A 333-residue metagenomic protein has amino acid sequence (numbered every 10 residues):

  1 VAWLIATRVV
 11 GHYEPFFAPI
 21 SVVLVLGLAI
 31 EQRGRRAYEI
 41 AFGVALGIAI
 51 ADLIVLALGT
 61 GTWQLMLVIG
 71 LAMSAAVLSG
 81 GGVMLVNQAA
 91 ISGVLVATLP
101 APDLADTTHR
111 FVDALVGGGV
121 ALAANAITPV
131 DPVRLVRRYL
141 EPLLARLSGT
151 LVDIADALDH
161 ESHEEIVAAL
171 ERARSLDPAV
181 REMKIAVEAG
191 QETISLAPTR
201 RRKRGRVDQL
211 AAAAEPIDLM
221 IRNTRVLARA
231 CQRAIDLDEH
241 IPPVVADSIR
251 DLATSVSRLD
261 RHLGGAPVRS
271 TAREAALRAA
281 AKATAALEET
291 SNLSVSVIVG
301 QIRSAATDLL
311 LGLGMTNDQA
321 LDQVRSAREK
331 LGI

Functional and structural regions predicted by a protein language model:
V1-V83, L104, L313, I333: Alpha-helical transmembrane segments and their membrane-interface boundaries that form or gate the permeation pathway
G27-I30, L99, I127-T128: Structural signal for the C-terminal ends of transmembrane alpha-helices and the immediately following loop
R36-G43, V83-G93, D106-A114, L158-E161: A cytosolic-side transmembrane-helix exit/cap motif
L65-L78, V86-P100, L115, G119: Alpha-helical transmembrane segments of integral membrane proteins
S74, S175-P178, A320: Extracytoplasmic/periplasmic regions of membrane proteins
G80, P102, D106, R110-P129: Transmembrane alpha-helices and immediately adjacent membrane-cytoplasm interface residues in multi-pass integral
R134-P267: Intracellular, membrane-proximal regulatory regions of polytopic membrane proteins
Q209-I333: Soluble C-terminal extramembrane regulatory/interaction domains of multi-pass membrane proteins
